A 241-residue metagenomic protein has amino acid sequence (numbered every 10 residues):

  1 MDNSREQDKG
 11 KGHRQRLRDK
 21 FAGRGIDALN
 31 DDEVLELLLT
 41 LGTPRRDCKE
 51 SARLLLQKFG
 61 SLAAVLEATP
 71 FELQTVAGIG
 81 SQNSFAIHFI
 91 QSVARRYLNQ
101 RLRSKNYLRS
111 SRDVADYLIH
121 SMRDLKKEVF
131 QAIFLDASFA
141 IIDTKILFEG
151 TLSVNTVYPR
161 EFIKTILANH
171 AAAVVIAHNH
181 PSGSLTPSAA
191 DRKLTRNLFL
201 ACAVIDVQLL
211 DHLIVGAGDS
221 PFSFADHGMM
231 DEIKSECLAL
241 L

Functional and structural regions predicted by a protein language model:
M1-L73: Long, highly charged, low-complexity intrinsically disordered interaction regions that mediate electrostatic DNA/RNA
L98-V114: Long, charged amphipathic helices and adjacent flexible linkers at domain junctions
R123-K126: Short loop/turn motifs at secondary-structure junctions and domain boundaries
F130-F134, F139, D211-I214: Short beta-strand scaffold segments in enzyme catalytic cores
E149, R196-L241: Divalent-metal-activated hydrolytic enzyme cores
T151-A190: Short HxH-centered metal-ligating active-site micro-motif
